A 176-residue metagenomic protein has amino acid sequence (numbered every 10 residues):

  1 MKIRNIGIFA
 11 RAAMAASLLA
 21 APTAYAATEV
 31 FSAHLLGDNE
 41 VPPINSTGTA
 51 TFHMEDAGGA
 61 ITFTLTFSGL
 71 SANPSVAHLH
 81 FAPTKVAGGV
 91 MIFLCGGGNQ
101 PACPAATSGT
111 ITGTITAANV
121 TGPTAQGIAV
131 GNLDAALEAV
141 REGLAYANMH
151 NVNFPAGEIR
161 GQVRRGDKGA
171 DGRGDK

Functional and structural regions predicted by a protein language model:
K2, Y25-A77, F81-K176: Metal-centered catalytic cores of metalloenzymes
K2-A13: Bacterial N-terminal signal peptides that target proteins for export
G7, A16-S17, A27, L133: Generic hydrophobic-segment detector
R11-A21: Bacterial N-terminal signal peptides
